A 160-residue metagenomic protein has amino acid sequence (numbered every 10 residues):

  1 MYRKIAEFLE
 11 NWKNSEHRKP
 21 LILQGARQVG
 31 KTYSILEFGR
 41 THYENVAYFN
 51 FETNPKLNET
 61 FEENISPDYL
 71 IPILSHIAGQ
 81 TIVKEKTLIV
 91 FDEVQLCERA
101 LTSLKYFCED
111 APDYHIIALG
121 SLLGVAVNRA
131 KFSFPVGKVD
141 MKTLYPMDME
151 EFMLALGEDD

Functional and structural regions predicted by a protein language model:
M1-D160: Phosphate-binding site recognition
